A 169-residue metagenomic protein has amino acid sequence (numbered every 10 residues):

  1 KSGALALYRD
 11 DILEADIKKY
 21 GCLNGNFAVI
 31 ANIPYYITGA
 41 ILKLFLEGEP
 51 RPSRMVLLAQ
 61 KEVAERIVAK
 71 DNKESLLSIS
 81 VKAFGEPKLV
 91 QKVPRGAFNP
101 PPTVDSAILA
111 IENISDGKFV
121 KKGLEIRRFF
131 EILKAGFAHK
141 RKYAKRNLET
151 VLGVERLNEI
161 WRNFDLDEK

Functional and structural regions predicted by a protein language model:
K1-E131, A135, R162: Catalytic cores of RNA-modifying enzymes
N113, L133-K169: C-terminal lobe and adjacent flexible extensions of AdoMet/dcAdoMet transferase-like proteins
